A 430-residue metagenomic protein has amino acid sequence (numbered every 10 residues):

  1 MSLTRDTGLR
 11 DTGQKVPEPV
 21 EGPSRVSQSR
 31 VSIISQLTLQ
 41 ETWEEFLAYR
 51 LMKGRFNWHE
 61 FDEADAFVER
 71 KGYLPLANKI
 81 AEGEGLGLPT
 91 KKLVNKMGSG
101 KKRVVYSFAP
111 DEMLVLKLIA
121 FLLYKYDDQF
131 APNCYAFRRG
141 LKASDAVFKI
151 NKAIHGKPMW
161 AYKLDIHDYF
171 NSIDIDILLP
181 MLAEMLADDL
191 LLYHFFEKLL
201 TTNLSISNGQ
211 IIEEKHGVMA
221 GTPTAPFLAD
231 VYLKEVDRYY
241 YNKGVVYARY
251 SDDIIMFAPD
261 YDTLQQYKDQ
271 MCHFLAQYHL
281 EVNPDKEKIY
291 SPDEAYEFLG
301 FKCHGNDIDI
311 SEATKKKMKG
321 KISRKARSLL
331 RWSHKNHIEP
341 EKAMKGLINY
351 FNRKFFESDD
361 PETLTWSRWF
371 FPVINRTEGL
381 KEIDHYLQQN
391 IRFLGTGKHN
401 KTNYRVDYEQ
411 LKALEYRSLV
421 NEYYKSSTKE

Functional and structural regions predicted by a protein language model:
M1-P19, P23-L74, K398-E430: Non-catalytic, polymerase-adjacent accessory regions of viral genome-replication enzymes
M52-A64, N95-Y106, Q129-N133: Glycine-/proline-rich flexible loop or hinge segments
E69-K101: Active-site-flanking structural segment that lines cofactor/substrate pockets
K79, K92-L93, K149-S251, I255-F274 (+2 more regions): Conserved polymerase palm-domain catalytic core
K101-A131, E214-Y241: Conserved pre-motif C helix in the palm subdomain of viral-like polymerases
K101-V104, P132-N133, L164, E214-T222 (+2 more regions): Glycine- and acidic
M113, K117, G209, E213 (+4 more regions): Right-hand nucleic-acid polymerase module
A120-L164, D168-D174, Y408: Active-site-proximal segment of RNA-dependent polymerases
